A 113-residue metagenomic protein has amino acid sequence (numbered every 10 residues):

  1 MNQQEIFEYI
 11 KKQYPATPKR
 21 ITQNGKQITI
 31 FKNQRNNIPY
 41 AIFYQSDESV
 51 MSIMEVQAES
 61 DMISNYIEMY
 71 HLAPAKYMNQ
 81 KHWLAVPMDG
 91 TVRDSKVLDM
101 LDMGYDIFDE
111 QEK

Functional and structural regions predicted by a protein language model:
M1-K113: Charge-dense, helix-prone N-terminal extensions
